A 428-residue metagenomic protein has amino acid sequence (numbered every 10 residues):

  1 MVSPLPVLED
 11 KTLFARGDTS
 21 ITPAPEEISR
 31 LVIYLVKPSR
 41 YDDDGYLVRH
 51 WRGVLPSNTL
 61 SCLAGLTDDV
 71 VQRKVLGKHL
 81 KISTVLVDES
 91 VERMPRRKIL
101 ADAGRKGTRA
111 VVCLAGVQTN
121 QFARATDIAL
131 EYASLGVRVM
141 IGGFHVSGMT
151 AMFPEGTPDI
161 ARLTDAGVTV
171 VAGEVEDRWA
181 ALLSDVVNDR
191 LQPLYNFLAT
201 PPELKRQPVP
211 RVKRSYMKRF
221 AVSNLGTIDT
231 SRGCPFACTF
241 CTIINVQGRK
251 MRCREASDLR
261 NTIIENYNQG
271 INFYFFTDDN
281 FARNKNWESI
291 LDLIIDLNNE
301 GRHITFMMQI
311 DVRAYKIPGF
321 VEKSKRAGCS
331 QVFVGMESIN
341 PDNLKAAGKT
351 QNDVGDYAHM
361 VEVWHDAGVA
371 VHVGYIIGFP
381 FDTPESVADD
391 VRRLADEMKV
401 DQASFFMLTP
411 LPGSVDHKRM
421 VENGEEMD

Functional and structural regions predicted by a protein language model:
P4-I264, N268-Q269: Acidic, low-complexity intrinsically disordered segments
R16-S29, I317-G328, H359-V361, V391-A395: Short amphipathic alpha-helices and their capping/turn segments at secondary-structure boundaries
D42-D43, V146-F153, R178-W179, F236 (+5 more regions): Flexible glycine/acidic-rich beta-alpha junction loops that bind and position SAM and/or redox cofactors in anaerobic
K74-G77, Y132-V137, D296-H303, A367-G368 (+1 more regions): Short helix-capping segments at alpha-helix termini
M94-I99, S289-I295, W364, T383-V400: Short, electropositive alpha-helical surface patch
E155-A180, K323-V332, D389-F405: Structural recognition of alpha->loop->beta junctions
R206-H372, I377-F379, E385: Radical SAM [4Fe-4S] cluster-binding motif and immediate context
